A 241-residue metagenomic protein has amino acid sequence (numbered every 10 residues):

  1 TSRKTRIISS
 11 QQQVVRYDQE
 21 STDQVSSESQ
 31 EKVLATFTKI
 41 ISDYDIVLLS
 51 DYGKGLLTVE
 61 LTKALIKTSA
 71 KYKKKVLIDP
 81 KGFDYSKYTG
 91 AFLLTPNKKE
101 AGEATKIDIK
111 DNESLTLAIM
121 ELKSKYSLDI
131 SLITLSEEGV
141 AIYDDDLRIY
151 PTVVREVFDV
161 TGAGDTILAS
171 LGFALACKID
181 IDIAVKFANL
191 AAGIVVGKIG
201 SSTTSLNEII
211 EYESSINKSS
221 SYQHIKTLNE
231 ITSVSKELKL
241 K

Functional and structural regions predicted by a protein language model:
T1-L48, S202-Y222: Conserved N-terminal subdomain of the carbohydrate kinase-like
T5, V47-S50, N97, D165 (+2 more regions): Conserved structural-core and active-site-/substrate-pathway-adjacent residues in large, well-folded domains of enzymes
R16-D18, I46-Y52, D79, N97 (+1 more regions): Short beta-strands and strand-loop turn motifs
Q30-E31, K75-P80, I225-N229: Short gly/ser/thr-rich secondary-structure transition/capping motifs
F37-D45, I231-K241: Glycine-rich phosphate/diphosphate-binding loops that line cofactor/substrate pockets in enzymes
K54-L147: Conserved phosphate/ATP/ADP-binding segment of small-molecule kinases
D129, V154-Y212: Conserved post-catalytic alpha-helical subdomain immediately downstream of the catalytic base and nucleotide-binding
D146-E156: Glycine/charged-rich beta-loop-alpha catalytic/anionic-binding loops adjacent to active sites
